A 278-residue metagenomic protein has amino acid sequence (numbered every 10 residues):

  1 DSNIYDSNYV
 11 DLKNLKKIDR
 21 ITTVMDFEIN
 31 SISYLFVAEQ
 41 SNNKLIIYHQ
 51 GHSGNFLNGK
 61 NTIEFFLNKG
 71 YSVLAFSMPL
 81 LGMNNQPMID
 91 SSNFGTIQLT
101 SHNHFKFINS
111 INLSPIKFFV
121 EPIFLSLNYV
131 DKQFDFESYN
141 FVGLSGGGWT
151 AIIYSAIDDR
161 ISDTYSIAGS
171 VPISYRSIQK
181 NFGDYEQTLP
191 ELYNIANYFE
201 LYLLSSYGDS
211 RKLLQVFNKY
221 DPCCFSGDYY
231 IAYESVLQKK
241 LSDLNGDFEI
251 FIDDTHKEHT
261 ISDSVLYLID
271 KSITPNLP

Functional and structural regions predicted by a protein language model:
S2-Q40: N-terminal cap/lid segment of alpha/beta-hydrolase-fold proteins
S33-L35, N42-G51: Short beta-strand element of the alpha/beta-hydrolase
Y34, L57-N61, N84-M88, I153-Y154 (+2 more regions): Short, solvent-exposed loop/turn and secondary-structure capping segments
N42-L45, K69-S72, D135-Y139, D158-D163 (+1 more regions): Loop/turn elements at helix/coil->beta-strand transitions in domains of secreted/extracellular proteins
H49-E121: Cap/lid segment of the alpha/beta-hydrolase catalytic domain
F124-Q187: Primarily recognizes the serine-hydrolase "nucleophile elbow" in alpha/beta-hydrolase and SGNH/GDSL folds
D163, P172-N245: The feature captures the conserved acid-bearing segment of alpha/beta-hydrolase catalytic domains
S235-P278: C-terminal catalytic histidine-bearing segment of alpha/beta-hydrolase fold enzymes
